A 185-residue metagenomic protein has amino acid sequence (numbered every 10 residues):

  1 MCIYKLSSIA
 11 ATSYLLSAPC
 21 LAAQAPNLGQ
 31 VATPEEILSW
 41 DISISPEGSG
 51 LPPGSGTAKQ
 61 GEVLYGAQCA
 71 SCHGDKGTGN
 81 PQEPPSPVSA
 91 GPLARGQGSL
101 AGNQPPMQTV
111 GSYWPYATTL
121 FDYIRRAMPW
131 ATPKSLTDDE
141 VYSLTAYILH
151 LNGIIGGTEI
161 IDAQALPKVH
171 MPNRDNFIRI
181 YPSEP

Functional and structural regions predicted by a protein language model:
M1-I9: Bacterial N-terminal signal peptides that target proteins for export
A10-A18: Bacterial N-terminal signal peptides
A22-A23: Boundary at the C-terminal end of the N-terminal hydrophobic targeting segment
L28-L64, N80-P81, P129-P133: Electrostatic cytochrome c docking/interface patches
Q30, K59-G66, A70, S86-P87 (+3 more regions): Sequence context surrounding c-type heme c attachment/ligation sites in exported
G61, Y65-G77, L93, L144-I148: The canonical Cys-X-X-Cys-His
G77-L120, P129: Gly/Gly-Pro-rich "capping" loops immediately C-terminal to redox-active cysteine motifs in periplasmic/lumenal
A131-P185: Flexible coil segments in periplasmic/lumen-exposed cytochrome c-class electron-transfer proteins
